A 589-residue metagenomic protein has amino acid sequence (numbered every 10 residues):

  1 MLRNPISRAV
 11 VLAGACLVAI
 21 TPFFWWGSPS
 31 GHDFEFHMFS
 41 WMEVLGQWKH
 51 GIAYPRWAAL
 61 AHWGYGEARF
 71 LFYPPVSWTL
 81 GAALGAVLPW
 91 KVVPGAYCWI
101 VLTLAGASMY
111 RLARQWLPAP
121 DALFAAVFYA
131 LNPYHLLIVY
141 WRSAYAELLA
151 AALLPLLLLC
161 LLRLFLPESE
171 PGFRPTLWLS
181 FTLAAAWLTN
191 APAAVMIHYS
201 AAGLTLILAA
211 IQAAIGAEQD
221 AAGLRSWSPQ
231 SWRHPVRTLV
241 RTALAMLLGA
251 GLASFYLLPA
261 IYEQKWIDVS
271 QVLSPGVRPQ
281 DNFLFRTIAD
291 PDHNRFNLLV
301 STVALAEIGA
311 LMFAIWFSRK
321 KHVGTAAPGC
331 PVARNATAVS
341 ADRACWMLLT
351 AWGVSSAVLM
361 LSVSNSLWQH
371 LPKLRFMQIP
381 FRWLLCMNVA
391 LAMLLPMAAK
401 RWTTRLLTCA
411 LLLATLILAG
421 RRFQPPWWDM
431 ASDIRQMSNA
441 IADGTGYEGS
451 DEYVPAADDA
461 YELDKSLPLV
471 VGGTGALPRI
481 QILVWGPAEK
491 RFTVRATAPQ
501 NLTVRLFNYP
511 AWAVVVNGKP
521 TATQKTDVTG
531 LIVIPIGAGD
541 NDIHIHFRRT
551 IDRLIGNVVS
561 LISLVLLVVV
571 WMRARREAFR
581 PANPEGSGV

Functional and structural regions predicted by a protein language model:
M1-G223, W227-H322, A333-W428, N541-H546 (+1 more regions): Membrane-embedded transmembrane-helix bundle of lipid-linked glycan/lipid transferases
A9, W48-K49, F128-A130, G353-A357 (+6 more regions): A generic short-segment signal for beta-strand/edge and adjacent turn/coil regions
A107, A399-K400, T408-P499, T503-Y509 (+1 more regions): Extracytoplasmic
A146, V272-V277, I288, G444-P478 (+2 more regions): Contiguous hydrophobic segments
T325-A327: Positively charged N-terminal leader segments that act as targeting/secretion signals
S466-E577: Active-site-proximal, structured, solvent-exposed surfaces of multi-pass membrane proteins that position macromolecular
R580-V589: Cytoplasmic C-terminal tails of single-pass
